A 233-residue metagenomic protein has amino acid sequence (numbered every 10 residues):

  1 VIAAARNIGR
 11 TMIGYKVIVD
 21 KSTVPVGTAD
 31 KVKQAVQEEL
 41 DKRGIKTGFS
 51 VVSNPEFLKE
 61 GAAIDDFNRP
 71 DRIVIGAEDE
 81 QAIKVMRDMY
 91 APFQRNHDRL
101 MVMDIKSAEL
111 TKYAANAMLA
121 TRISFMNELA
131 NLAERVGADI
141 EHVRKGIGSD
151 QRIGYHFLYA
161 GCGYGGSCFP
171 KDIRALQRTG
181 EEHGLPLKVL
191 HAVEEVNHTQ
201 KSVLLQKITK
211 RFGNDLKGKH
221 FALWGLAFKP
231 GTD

Functional and structural regions predicted by a protein language model:
V1-D233: Structural/interface elements that position substrates and couple domains in central-metabolism enzymes
